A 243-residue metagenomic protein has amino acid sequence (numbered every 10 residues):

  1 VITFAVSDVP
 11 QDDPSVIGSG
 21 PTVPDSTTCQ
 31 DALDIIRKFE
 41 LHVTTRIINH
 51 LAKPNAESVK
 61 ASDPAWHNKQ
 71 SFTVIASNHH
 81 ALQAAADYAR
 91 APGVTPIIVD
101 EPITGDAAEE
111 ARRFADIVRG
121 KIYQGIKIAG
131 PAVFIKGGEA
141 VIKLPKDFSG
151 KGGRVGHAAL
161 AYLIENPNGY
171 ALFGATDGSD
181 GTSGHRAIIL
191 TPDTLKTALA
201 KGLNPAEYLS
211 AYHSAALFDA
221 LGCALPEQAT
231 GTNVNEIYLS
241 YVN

Functional and structural regions predicted by a protein language model:
V1, P24-D31, A76-A84, G105 (+8 more regions): Conserved active-site and cofactor/substrate-binding residues in soluble primary-metabolism enzymes
I2, P24-R113: Accessory alpha-helical/coil subdomains and C-terminal extensions that flank or cap enzyme catalytic cores
T3-V9, G18, I135-G137, L172-T176: Short beta-strand segments
D8-P10, S15-V16, P64-H67, G125-A129 (+5 more regions): Solvent-exposed alpha-helices and their adjacent loops that cap or buttress functional pockets in soluble metabolic
P14-S19, T27-C29, P145-F148, G181-A187: Short acidic, glycine/serine/threonine-rich loops at helix termini
G93-N168, F173, T182: Active-site segments that bind and position negatively charged phosphate/pyrophosphate groups
S149, R154-N243: Internal helix-turn-beta structural module
